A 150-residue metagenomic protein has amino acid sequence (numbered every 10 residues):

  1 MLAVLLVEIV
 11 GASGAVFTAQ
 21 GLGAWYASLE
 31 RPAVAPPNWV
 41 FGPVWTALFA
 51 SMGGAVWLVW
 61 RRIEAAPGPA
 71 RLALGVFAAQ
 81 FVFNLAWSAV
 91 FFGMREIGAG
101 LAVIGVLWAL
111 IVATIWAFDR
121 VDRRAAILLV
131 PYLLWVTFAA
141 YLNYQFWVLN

Functional and structural regions predicted by a protein language model:
M1-F17: N-terminal signal-anchor transmembrane alpha helix
M1-L5, P67-A78, A125-L133: Interfacial segments of alpha-helical transmembrane regions
Q20-V34, A65, L149: Membrane-interface helix termini and inter-helical loops of multi-pass transporters
P36-S51, M94-L107: Membrane-interface loop-to-helix entry segments
A50-S88: Helix-adjacent hinge/juxtasegments
L74-W87, L101-T114, Y132-V136: Hydrophobic alpha-helical segments of small multi-pass membrane proteins
F91-E96, A113-A126: Membrane-helix boundary connector in multi-pass membrane proteins
A139-N150: Juxtamembrane boundary at the C-terminal end of a transmembrane helix
